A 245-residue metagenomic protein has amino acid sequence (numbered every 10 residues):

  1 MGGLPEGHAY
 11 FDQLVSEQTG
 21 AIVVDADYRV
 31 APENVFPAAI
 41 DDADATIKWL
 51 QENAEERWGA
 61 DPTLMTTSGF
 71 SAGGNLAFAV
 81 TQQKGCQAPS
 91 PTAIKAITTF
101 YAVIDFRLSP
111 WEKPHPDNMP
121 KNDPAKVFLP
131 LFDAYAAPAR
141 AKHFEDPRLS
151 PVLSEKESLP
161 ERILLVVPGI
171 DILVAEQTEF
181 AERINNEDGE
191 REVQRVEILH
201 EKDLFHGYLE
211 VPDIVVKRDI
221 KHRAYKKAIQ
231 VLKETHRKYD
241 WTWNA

Functional and structural regions predicted by a protein language model:
M1-A245: Alpha/beta-hydrolase superfamily serine-hydrolase fold, recognizing
